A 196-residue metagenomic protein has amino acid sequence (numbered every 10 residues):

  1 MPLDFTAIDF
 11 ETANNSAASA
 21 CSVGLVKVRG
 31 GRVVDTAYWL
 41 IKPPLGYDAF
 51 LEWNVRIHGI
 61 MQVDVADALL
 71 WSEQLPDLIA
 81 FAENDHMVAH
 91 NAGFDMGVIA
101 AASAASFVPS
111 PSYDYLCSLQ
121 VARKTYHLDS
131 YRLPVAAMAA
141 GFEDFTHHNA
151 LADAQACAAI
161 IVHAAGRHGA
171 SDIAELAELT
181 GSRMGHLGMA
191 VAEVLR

Functional and structural regions predicted by a protein language model:
M1-A101, A105-S106, S110-S112, H127-S130 (+1 more regions): Conserved non-catalytic scaffold segment of RNase H-like nuclease domains
F10-T12, S118, C157: Ser/Thr-centric signal marking residues that sit in or immediately flank functional binding/regulatory motifs
P109-A122: Conserved beta-strand -> loop -> alpha-helix junction used to position metal-binding or nucleic-acid-contacting
N149-A164: Acidic, divalent-metal-coordinating active-site segment for phosphoryl/phosphodiester hydrolysis, typified by short
I160-R196: Acidic two-metal-ion nuclease catalytic site recognized across multiple nuclease folds, prominently DnaQ/RNase D-T
